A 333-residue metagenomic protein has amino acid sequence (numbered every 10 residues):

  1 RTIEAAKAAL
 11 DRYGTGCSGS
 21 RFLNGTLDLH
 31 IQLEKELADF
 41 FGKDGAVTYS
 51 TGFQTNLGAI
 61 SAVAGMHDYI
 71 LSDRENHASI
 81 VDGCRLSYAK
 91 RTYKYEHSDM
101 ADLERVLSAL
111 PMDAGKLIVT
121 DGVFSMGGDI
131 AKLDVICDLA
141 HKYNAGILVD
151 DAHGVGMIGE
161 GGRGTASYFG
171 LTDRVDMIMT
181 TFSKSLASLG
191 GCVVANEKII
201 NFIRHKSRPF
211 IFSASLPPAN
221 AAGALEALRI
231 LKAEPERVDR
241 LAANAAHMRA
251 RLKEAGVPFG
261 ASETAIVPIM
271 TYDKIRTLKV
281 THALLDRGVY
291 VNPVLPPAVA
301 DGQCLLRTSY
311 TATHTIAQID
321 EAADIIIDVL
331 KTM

Functional and structural regions predicted by a protein language model:
I3-G52: Conserved N-terminal alpha-helix of the aminotransferase class I/II PLP-enzyme fold
A8, R12, D39, D286-V289 (+1 more regions): PLP-dependent enzyme catalytic core of the Aspartate aminotransferase-like
A59-A78: Conserved PLP-anchoring active-site segment centered on the Schiff-base-forming lysine
A62, S79-Y88: Active-site-proximal loop->helix
R74-G83, G302: Short, glycine/polar-rich helix-capping loops at beta-to-alpha or helix-loop-helix junctions that flank or form
Y93, H97-V149: Active-site phosphate-binding strand-loop segment of PLP-dependent enzymes
Y143-G146, H153, I158-E263, R276: Active-site C-terminal subdomain of aminotransferase-like
D239-M248, K253-G288, A298, Q303 (+1 more regions): Conserved PLP-binding catalytic core of the aspartate aminotransferase-like
